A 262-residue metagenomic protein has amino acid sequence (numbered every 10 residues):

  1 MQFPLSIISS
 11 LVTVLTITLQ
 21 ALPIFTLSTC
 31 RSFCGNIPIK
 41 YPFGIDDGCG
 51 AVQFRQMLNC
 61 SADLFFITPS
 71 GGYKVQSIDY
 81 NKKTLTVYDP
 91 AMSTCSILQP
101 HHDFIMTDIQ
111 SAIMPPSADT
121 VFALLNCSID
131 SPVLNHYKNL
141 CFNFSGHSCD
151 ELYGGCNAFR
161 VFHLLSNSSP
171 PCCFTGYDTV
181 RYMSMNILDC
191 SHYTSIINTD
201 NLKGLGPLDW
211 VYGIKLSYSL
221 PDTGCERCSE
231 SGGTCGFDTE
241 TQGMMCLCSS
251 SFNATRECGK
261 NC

Functional and structural regions predicted by a protein language model:
Q2-C262: Extracellular/lumenal glycoprotein segments
